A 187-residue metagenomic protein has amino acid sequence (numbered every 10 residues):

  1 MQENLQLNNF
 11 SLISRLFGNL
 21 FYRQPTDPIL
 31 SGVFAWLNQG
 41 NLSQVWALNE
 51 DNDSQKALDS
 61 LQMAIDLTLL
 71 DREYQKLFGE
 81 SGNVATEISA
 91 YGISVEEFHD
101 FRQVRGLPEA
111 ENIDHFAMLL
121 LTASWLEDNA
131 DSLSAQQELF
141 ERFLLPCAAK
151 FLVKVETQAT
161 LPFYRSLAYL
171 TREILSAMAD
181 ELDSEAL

Functional and structural regions predicted by a protein language model:
M1-L187: Surface/interface-facing alpha-helical segments and adjacent flexible terminal/loop regions used for partner/assembly
